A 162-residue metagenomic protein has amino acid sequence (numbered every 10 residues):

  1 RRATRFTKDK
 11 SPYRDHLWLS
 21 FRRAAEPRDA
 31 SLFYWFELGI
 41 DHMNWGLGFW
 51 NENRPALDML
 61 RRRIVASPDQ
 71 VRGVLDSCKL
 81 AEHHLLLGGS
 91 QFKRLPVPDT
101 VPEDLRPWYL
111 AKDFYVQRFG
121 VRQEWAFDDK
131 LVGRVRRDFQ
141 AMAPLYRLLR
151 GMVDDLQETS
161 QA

Functional and structural regions predicted by a protein language model:
R1-T7, A30, A66-H84, L131-V135: Short, charge-rich amphipathic segments
R1-Y13, L17, E82-V97: A short, surface-exposed loop/turn module that caps and links secondary-structure elements
A3-V65: Aromatic- and glycine-enriched beta-alpha-beta binding-site module
D9, D15, D29, D41 (+9 more regions): Acidic-enriched, low-complexity/disordered segments with a strong bias for Aspartate over Glutamate
R14, F33-W35, W50-E52, L57-R63 (+6 more regions): General "foldedness" signal
A25, Q70-V71, R136, A143: Generic detector of bulky aromatic hydrophobic side chains
L38-D99: Compact, glycine/acidic-enriched structural inserts
L85-A162: Long, solvent-exposed, polar/charged low-complexity segments
